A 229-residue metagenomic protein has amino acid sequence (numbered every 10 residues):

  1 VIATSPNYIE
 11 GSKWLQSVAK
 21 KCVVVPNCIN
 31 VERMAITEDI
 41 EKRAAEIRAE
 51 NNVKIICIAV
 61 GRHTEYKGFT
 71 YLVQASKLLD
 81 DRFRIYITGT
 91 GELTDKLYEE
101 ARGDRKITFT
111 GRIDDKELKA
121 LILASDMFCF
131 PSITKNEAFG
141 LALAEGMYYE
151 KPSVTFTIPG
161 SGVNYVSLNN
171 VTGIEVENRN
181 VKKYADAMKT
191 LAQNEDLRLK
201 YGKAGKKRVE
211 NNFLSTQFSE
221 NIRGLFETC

Functional and structural regions predicted by a protein language model:
V1-V24, I29-M34: A short, active-site helix/loop in glycosyltransferases that binds the activated sugar's phosphate group
I55-L78, E92-D95, K182, T216: A conserved mid-protein helix/loop that constitutes part of the nucleotide-sugar donor-binding site
D95-K116: Nucleotide-activated donor-binding/catalytic signature segment of Leloir-type glycosyltransferases, i.e., the conserved
R112-I113, A120-S125, M147: Short alpha-helical donor nucleotide-sugar binding micro-motif in glycosyltransferases
L123-A138, K151: Acidic donor-binding loop of glycosyltransferase active sites
Y149-T157: Short hydrophobic beta-strand element within catalytic cores of glycosyltransferases and related nucleotide-activated
V163-K189, D196-L197: Change "using UDP/GDP/dTDP sugars" to "using nucleotide sugars
K183, T190, L197-N211, F218-G224: A short, well-ordered alpha-helix in the C-terminal region of glycosyltransferases
